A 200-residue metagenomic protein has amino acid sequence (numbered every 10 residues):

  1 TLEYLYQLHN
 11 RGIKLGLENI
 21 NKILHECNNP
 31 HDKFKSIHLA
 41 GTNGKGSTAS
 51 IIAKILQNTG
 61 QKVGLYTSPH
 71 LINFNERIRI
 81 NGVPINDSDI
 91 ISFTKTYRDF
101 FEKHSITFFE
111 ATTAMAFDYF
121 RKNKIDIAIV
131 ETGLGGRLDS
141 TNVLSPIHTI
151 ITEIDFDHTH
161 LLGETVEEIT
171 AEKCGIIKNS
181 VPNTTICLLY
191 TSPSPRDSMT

Functional and structural regions predicted by a protein language model:
T1-N10: Charged, amphipathic alpha-helical linker segments immediately N-terminal to NTP-binding catalytic cores
G12, L17-F34, N58-L144, F156 (+2 more regions): ATP-dependent carboxylate-amine ligase catalytic core
L39: Hydrophobic anchor at the beta1->P-loop junction of P-loop NTPases
S47-K62: A conserved segment at the C-terminal end of the G1
T170-K178: Membrane-proximal helix-turn-helix segments that form the acceptor-binding/catalytic region of lipid-linked
Y190-P195: Conserved small/polar residues in nucleotide/adenosyl-binding loops
